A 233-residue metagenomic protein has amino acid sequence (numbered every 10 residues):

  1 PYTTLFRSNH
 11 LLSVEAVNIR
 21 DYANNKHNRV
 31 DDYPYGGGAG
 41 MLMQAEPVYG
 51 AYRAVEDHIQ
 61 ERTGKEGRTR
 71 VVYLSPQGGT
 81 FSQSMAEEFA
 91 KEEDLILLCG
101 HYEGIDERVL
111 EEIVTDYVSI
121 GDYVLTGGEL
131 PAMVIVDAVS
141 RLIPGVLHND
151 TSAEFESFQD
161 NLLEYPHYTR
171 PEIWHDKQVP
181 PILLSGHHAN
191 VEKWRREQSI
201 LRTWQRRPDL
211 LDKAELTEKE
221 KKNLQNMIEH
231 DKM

Functional and structural regions predicted by a protein language model:
P1-L5: Short, small-residue-biased leader/transition segments that mark boundaries at the very start of proteins
N9-A23: A short beta-strand-loop structural module common to alpha/beta enzyme folds
E15-V17, V72, L95-I96, D116-V118: Hydrophobic/aromatic beta-strand patches that form the interior of the parallel beta-sheet core in alpha/beta enzyme
N24-K26, D31, Y35-G50: A short aromatic-anchored loop/beta-hairpin motif
L42-H101, P144: S-adenosyl-L-methionine/SAH cofactor-binding core of RNA-modifying enzymes
I105, V109-E156: Structured adenosyl-cofactor binding patch, chiefly the S-adenosyl-L-methionine
L130, L142-I182: Internal, active-site/partner-interface "lid" segment
P171-M233: SAM-dependent methyltransferases
